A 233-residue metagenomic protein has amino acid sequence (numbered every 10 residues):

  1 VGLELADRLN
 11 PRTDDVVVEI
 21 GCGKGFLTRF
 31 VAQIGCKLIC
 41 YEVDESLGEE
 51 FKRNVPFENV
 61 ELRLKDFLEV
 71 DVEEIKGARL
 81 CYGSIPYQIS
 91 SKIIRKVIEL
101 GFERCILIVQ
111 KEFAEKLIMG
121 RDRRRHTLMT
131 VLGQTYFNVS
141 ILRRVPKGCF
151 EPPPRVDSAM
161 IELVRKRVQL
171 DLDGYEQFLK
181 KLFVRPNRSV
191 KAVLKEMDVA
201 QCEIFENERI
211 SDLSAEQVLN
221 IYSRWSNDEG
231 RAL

Functional and structural regions predicted by a protein language model:
V1-Q177, N220-R231: Catalytic cores of RNA-modifying enzymes
P153-R155, R185-N187, K195-L233: Conserved Class I S-adenosyl-L-methionine
L172, F183-P186: Short amphipathic alpha-helix initiation/capping segments at coil-to-helix junctions
F178-L182: Short alpha-helical scaffolding segments that buttress acidic/His motifs in well-ordered protein cores
